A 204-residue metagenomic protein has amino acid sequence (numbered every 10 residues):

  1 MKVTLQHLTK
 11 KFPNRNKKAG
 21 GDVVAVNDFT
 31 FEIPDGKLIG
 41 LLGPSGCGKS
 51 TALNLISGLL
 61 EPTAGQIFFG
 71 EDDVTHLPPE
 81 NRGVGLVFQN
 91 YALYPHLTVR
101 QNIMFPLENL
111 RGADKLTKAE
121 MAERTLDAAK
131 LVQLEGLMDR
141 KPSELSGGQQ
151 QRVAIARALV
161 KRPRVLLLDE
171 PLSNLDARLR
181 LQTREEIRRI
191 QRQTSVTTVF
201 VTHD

Functional and structural regions predicted by a protein language model:
L42-P44: The feature captures the beta-strand-to-loop junction immediately N-terminal to the Walker
S57: Helix-to-loop junction immediately C-terminal to a conserved catalytic motif
D73-T75, E108-R111, L116-L137, R188-S195: Conserved ABC ATPase "signature" region
H76, K141-L145, Q149: Conserved ABC ATPase signature
L97-E108: Short coil-to-helix segment of the ABC ATPase nucleotide-binding domain corresponding to the Q-loop/switch region
V160-R164: A short, proline-enriched helix->beta-strand linker immediately N-terminal to the Walker B motif in ABC-type P-loop
L166-E170: Catalytic Walker B motif of ABC-type/P-loop ATPase nucleotide-binding domains
